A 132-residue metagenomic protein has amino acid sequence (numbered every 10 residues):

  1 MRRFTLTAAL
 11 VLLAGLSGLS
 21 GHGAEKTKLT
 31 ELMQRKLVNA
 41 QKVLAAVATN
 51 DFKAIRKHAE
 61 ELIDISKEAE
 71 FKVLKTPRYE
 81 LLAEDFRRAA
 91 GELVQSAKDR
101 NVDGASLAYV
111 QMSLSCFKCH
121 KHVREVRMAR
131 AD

Functional and structural regions predicted by a protein language model:
M1-A9: Bacterial N-terminal signal peptides that target proteins for export
A9-L10, V43: Enrichment for repetitive, rod-forming helical segments
V11-S20: Hydrophobic h-region of N-terminal signal peptides that target proteins for export in Gram-negative bacteria
H22-D132: Sequence context surrounding c-type heme c attachment/ligation sites in exported
